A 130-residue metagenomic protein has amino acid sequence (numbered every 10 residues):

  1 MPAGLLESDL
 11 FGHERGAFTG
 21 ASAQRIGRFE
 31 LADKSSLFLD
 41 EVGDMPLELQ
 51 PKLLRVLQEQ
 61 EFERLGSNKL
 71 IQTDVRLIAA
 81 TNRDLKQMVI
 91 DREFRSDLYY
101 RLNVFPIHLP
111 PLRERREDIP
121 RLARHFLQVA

Functional and structural regions predicted by a protein language model:
M1-T19, E30-P46, P111-R116: Conserved post-Walker A coupling segment in P-loop NTPases
G4, L31, V56, A79-A80 (+2 more regions): Conserved catalytic core of Hanks-type protein kinase domains
L10, A32, D40, L53 (+3 more regions): Conserved RecA-like P-loop NTPase ATPase core
H13, K52, V56, L65-S67: Conserved helical "switch/dimer-interface" subregion of ABC/ABC-like ATPase nucleotide-binding domains
G16-A23, E59-R64, Q87: Short gly/ser/thr-rich secondary-structure transition/capping motifs
S22-R25, K34, R64-L70: Nucleotide second-messenger and two-component phosphorelay signaling modules
S36, F62, V75-I78: Hydrophobic/aliphatic anchor position in the core parallel beta-sheet of P-loop NTPase nucleotide-binding domains
Q50, G66-R76, D84-A130: Nucleotide-binding/hydrolysis machinery
